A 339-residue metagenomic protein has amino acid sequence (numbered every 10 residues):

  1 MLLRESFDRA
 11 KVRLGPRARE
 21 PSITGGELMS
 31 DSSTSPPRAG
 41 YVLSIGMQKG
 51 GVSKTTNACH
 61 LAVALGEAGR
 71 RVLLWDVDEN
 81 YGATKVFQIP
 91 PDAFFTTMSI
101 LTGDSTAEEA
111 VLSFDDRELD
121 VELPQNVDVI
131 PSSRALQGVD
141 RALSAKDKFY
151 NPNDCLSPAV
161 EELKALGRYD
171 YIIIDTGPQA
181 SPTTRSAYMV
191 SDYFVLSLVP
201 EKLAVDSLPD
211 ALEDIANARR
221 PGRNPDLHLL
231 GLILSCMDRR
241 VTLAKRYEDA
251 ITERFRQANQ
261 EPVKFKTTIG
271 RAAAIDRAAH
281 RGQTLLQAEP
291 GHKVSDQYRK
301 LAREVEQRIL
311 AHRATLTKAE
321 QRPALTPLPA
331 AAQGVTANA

Functional and structural regions predicted by a protein language model:
L2-A339: P-loop NTP-binding core
